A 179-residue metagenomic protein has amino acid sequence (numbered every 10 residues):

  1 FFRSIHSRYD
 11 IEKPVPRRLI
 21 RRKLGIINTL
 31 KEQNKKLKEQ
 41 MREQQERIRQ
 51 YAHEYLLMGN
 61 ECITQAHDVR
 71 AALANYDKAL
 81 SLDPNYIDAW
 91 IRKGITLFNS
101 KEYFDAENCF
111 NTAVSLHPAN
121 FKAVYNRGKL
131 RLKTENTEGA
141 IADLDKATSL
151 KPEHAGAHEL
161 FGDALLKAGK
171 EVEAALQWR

Functional and structural regions predicted by a protein language model:
N60-E61, I95, K129, D163: Residue-level recognition of tetratricopeptide repeat
T64-Q65, N99, K133, K167: Register position in tetratricopeptide repeats
L80-S81, T112-S115, D145-S149: Conserved structural position within tetratricopeptide repeats
